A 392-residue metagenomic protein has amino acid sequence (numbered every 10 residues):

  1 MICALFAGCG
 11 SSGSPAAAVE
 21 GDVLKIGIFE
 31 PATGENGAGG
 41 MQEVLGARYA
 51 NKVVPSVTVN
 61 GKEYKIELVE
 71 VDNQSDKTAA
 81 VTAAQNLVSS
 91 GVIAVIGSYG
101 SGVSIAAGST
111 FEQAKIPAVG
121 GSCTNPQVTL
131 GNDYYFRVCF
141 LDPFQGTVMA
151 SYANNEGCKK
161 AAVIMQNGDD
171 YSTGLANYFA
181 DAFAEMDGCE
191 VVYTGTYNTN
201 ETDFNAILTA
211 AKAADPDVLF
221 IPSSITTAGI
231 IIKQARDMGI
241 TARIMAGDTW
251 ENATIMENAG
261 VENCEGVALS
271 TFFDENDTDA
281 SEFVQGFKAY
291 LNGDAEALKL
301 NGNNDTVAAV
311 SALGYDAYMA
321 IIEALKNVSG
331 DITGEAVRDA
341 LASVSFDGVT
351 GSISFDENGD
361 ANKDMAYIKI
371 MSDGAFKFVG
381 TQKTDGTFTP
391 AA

Functional and structural regions predicted by a protein language model:
M1-K25, S56-N60, S89, T384-A392: Short, low-complexity disordered leader/linker segments with a strong preference for bacterial N-terminal type II
S11-V19, A38-L45, V57-T129, V138 (+3 more regions): Beta-alpha junction/loop-to-helix N-cap segments that form part of ligand/metal-binding clefts
V19-E20, G27-R48, V71-K77, G100-G102 (+3 more regions): Extracytoplasmic "Venus flytrap"
I28-E30, L87-S101, V119-G121, A162-M165 (+6 more regions): Periplasmic-binding protein-like
Y135-T199, V218: An alpha-beta-alpha
N177-E275: Extracellular/periplasmic bilobed ligand-binding domains
A235-Y315, I370-M371, F376, T384-G386: Extracellular/periplasmic periplasmic-binding protein-like sensory domains
E296-A312, I322-K377: Segments of small-molecule ligand-sensing domains
